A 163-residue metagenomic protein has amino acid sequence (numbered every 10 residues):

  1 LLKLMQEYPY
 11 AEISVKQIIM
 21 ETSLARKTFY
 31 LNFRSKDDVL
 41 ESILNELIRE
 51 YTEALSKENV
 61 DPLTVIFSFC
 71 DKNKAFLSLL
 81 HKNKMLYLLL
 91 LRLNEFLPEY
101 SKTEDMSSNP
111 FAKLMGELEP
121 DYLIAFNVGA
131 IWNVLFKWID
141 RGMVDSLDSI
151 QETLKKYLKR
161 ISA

Functional and structural regions predicted by a protein language model:
L2, Q6, A11-S23, Y30-V60 (+1 more regions): An amphipathic alpha-helix adjacent to DNA-recognition modules
L4, N73, A130-K137: Amphipathic alpha-helical interface segments
E41, N45, R49, T64 (+7 more regions): Generic detection of well-ordered alpha-helical segments
A54-L55, K74-L80, S108-F111, W138-G142: Secondary-structure edge/capping motif, primarily at the C-terminal ends of alpha-helices and the immediately following
E58-M106: Helical hydrophobic small-molecule/effector-binding pocket
L86-N133: Amphipathic alpha-helical packing segments from all-alpha helical-bundle domains
V128, K137-A163: C-terminal peripheral helix-coil segments that are non-catalytic and often amphipathic
